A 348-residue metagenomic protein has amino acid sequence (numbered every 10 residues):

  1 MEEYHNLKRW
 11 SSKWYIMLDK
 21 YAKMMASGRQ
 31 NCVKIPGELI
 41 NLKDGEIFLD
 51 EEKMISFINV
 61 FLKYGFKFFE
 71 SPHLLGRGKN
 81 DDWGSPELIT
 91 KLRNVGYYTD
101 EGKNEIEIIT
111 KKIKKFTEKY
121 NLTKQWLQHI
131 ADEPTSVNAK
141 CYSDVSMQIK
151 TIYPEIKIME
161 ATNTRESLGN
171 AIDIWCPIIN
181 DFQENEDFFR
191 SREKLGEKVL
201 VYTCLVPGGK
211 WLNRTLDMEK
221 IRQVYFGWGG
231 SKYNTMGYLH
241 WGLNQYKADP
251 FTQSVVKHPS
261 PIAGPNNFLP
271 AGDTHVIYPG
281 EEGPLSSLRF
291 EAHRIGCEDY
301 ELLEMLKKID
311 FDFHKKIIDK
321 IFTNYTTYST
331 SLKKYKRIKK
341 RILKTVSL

Functional and structural regions predicted by a protein language model:
M1-I152, A161-I172, N244-D249, T323: Aromatic-lined carbohydrate-binding surfaces of glycoside hydrolases
I16-M17, L49-K53, C141, I179-E184 (+1 more regions): Short, glycine/acidic-rich beta->alpha junctions
S71, A161, I178, Y202 (+1 more regions): Generic beta-sheet signal
N94, Y98, G102, I106-Y142 (+2 more regions): Catalytic domains of carbohydrate-active enzymes that cleave complex glycans
I108, G169-P207: Glycoside hydrolase catalytic-domain groove-lining segments
E118, E133-A139, E219-V224, G229-G237 (+1 more regions): Solvent-exposed alpha-helical segments and adjacent loops that form catalytic or protein-interaction surfaces
E193-V224, G242: Active-site clefts of carbohydrate-active enzymes
